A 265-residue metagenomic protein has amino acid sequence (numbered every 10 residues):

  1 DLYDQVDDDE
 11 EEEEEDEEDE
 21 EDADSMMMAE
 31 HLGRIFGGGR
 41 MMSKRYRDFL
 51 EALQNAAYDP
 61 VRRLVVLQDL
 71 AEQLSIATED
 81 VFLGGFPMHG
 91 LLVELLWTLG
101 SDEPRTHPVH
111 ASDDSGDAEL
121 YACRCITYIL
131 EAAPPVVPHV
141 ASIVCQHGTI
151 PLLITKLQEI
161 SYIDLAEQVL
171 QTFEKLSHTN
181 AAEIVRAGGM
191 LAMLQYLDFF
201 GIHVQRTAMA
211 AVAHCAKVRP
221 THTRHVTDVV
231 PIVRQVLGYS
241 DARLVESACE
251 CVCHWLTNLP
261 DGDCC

Functional and structural regions predicted by a protein language model:
L2-M28: Acidic, Ser/Thr-interspersed intrinsically disordered low-complexity regions
A29-G33: Regulatory, intrinsically disordered low-complexity regions in eukaryotic nuclear proteins
R34-K44, E51-V65, D69, Q73-Y121 (+7 more regions): Elongated alpha-helical scaffolds that mediate protein-protein interactions in large eukaryotic proteins, primarily
D69-Q73, C125, I129, T172 (+3 more regions): Alpha-helical solenoid cores of large eukaryotic proteins
L96, T127, P151-I154, L170 (+5 more regions): Register-specific detector for alpha-helical tandem repeat solenoids, activating on a conserved position within each
R206-V212, R234-L237: Long amphipathic alpha-helical scaffold regions
